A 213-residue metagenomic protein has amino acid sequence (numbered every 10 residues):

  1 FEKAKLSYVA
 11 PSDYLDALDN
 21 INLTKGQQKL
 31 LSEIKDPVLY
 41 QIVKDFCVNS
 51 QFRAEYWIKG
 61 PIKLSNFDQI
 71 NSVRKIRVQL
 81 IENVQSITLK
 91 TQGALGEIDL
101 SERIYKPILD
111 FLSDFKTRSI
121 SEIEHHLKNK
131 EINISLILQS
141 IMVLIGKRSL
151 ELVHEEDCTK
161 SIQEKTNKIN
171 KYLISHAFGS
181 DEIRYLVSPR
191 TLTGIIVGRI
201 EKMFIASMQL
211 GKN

Functional and structural regions predicted by a protein language model:
E2-S113, T117-N213: Rossmann-like AdoMet/SAM-dependent catalytic core
